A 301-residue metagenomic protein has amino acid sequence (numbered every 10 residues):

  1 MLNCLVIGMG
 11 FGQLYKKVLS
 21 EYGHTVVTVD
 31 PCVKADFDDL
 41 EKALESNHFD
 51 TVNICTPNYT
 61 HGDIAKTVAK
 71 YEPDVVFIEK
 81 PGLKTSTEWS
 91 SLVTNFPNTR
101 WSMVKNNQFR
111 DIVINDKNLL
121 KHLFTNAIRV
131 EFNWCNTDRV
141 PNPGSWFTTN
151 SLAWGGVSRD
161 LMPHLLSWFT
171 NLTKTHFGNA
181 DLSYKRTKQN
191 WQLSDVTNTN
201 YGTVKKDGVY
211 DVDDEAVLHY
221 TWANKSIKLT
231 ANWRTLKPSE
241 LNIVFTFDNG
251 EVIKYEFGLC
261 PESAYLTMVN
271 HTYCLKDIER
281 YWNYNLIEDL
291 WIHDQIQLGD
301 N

Functional and structural regions predicted by a protein language model:
M1-A35: N-terminal Rossmann-like dinucleotide-binding module
L2, V6, H24, V29 (+4 more regions): C-terminal helix-rich "cap/oligomerization" subdomain common to oxidoreductases
C4, T25-V27, V76, W101 (+1 more regions): Hydrophobic anchor at the start of a short beta-strand that flanks the dinucleotide cofactor-binding loop
Y15, A35-N95, I112: Beta-loop-alpha module in the N-terminal Rossmann-like domain of NAD(P)-dependent dehydrogenases, especially those
Y59, G82-P143, L166: A contiguous active-site-proximal alpha/beta segment in oxidoreductase catalytic domains
W134-N150, P238-S239, E262: Pol beta-like nucleotidyltransferase catalytic core
F147-S226, N232-K237, I287: Rossmann-like dinucleotide-binding domain that binds NAD(P)(H)
T203-I287: NAD(P)-dinucleotide binding in Rossmann-like oxidoreductases
